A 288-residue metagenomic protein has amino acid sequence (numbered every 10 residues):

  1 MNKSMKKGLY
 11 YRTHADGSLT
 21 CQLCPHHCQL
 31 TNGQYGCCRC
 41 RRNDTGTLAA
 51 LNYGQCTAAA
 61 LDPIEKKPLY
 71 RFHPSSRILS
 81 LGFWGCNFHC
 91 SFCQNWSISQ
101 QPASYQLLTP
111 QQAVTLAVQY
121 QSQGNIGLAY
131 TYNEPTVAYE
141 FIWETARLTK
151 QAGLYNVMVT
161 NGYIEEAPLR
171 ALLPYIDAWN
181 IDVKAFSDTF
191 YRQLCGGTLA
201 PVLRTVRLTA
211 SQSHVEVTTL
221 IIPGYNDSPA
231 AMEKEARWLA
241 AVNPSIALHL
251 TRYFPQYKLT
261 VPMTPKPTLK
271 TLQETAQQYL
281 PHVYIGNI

Functional and structural regions predicted by a protein language model:
M1-G82, W96-Q100, Y120: N-terminal [4Fe-4S]-dependent radical SAM core
M1-Q34, P223-I288: Auxiliary Fe-S-binding modules of radical SAM enzymes
Q34, C86, S187: A generic "binding-loop/recognition-motif" signal
G82-G85, H89: Short pre-active-site segment immediately N-terminal to redox-active cysteine/selenocysteine motifs in thiol-based
C86, Q94-N95: Hydrophobic alpha-helical hairpins/lids featuring a short glycine-rich hinge
I98-L108, Q151: A short alpha->loop->secondary-structure connector
P110-T264, L272: Conserved AdoMet/S-adenosylmethionine-binding subsite of the radical SAM
